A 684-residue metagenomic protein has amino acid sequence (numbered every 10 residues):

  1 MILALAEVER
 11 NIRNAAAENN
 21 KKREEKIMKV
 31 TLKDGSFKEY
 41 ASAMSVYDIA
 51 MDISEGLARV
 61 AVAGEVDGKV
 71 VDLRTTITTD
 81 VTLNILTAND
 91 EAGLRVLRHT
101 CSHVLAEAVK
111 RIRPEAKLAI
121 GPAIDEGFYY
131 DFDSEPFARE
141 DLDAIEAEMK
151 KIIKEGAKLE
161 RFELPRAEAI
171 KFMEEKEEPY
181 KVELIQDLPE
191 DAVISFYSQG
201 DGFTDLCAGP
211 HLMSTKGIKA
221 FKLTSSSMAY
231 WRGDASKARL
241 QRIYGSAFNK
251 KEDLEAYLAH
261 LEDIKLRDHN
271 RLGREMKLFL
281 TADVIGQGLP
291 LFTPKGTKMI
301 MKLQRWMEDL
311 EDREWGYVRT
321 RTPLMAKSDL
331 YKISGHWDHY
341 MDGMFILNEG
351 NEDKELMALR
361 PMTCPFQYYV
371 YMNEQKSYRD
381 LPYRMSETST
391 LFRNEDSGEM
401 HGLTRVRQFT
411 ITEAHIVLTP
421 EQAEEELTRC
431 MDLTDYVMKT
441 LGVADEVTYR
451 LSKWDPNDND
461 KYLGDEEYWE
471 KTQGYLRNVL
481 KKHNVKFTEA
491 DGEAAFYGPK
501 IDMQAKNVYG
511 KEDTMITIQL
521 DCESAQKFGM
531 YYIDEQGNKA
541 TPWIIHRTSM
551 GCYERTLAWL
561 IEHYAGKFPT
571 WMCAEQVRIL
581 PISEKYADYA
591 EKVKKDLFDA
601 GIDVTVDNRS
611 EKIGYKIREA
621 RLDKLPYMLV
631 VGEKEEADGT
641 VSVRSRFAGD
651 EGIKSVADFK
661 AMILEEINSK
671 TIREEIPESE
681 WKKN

Functional and structural regions predicted by a protein language model:
M1-K26: N-terminal amphipathic/basic-hydrophobic helices that include classical n-h-c signal peptides and signal-anchor
K21-K117, I124-N684: NTP/phosphate- and nucleic-acid-binding module
